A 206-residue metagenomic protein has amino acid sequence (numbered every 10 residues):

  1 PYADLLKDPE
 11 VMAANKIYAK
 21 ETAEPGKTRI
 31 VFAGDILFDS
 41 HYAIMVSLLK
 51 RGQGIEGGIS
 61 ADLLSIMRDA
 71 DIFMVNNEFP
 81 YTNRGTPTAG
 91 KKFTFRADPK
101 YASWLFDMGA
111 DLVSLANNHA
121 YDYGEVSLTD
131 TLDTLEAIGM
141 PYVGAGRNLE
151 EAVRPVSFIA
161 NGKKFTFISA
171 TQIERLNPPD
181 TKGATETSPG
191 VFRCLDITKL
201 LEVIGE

Functional and structural regions predicted by a protein language model:
P1-E206: Acidic, metal/ion-coordinating pockets
